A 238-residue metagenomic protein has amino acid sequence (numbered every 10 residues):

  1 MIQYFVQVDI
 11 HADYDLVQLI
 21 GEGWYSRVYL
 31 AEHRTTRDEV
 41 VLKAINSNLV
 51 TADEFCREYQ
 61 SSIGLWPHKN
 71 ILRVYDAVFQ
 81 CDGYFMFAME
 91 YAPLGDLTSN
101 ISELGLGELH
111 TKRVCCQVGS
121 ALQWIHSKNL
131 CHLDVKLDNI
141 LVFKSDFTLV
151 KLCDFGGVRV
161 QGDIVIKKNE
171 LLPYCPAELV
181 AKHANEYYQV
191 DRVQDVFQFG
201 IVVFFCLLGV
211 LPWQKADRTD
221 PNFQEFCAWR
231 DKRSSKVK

Functional and structural regions predicted by a protein language model:
R27-E32, T36-S47: Glycine-rich ATP phosphate-binding loop
A44-W66: The N-lobe alphaC helix and its flanking beta3-alphaC-beta4 segment of protein kinase-like domains, centered on
R73-F85: Short beta-strand micro-motifs within the conserved protein kinase catalytic domain, predominantly in the N-lobe
D82-D96: Conserved short submotifs of the Hanks-type protein kinase catalytic core that shape the nucleotide-binding pocket
L97-L106: AlphaC helix of the protein kinase catalytic domain
V114-C115: Activation segment signature within eukaryotic-like protein kinase domains
H126-F143: Catalytic-loop of the protein kinase fold
L141-Y174, A184: Activation segment/activation loop of eukaryotic-type protein kinase catalytic domains
